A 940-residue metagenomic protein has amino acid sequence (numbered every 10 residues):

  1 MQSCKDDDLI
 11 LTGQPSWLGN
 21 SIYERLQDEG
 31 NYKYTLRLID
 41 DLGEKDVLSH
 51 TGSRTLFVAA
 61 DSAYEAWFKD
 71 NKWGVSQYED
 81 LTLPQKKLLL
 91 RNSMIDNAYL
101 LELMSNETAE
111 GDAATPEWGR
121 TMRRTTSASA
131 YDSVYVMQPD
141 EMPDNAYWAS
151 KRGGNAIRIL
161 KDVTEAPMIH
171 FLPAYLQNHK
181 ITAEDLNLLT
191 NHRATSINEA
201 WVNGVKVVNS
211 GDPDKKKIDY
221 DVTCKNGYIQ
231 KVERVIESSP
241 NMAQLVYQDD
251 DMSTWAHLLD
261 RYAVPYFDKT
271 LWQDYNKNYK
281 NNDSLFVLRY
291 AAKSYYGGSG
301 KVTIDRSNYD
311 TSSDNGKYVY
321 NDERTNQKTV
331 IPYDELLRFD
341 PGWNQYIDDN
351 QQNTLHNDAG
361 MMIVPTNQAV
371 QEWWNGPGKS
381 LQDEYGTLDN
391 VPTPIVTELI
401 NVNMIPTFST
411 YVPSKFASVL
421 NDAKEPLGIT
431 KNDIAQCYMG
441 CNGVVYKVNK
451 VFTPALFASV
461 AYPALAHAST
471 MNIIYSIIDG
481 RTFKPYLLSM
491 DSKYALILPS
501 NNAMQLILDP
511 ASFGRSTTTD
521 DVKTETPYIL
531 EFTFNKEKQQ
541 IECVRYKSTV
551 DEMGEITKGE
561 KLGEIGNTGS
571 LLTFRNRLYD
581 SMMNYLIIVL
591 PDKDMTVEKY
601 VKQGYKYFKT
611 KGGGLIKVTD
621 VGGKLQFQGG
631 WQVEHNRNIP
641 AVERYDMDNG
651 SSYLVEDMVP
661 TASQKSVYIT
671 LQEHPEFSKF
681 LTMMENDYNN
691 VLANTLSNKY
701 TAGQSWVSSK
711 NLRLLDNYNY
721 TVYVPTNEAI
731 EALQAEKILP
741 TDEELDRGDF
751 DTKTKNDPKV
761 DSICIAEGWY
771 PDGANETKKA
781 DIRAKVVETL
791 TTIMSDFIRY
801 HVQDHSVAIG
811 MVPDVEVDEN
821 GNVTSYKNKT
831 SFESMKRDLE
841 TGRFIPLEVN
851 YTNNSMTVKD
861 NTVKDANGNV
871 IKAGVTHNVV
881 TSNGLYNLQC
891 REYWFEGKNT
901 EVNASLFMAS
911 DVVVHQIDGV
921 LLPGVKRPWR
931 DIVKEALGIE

Functional and structural regions predicted by a protein language model:
S3-E940: Mature, structured domains of secreted/extracytosolic soluble proteins
